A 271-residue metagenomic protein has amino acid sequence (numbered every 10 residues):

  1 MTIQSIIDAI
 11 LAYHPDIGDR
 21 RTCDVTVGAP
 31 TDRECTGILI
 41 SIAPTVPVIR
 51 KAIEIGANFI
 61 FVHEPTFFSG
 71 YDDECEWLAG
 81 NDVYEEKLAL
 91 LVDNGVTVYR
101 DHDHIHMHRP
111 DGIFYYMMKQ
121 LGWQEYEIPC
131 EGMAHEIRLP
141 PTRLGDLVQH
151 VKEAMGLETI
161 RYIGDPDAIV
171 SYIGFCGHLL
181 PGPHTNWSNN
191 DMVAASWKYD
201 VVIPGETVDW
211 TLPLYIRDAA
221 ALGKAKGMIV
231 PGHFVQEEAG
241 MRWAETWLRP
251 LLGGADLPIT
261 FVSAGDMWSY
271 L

Functional and structural regions predicted by a protein language model:
M1-L271: Active-site catalytic microenvironments in core metabolic enzymes, especially phosphate/sugar-handling
